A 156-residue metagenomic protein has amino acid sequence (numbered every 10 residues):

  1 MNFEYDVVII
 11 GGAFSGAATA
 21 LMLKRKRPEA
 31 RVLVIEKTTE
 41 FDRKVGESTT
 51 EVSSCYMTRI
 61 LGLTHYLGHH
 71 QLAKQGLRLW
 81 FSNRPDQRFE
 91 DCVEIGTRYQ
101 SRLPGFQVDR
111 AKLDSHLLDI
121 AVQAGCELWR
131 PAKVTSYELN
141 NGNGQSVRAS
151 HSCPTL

Functional and structural regions predicted by a protein language model:
N2-V7: Extreme N-terminal starter segment of soluble prokaryotic enzymes
V8-I10, M22-E47: Glycine-rich FAD pyrophosphate-binding loop
A13: Glycine-rich NAD(P) Rossmann-fold beta1-alpha1 loop
G16: N-terminal Rossmann-fold NAD(P) dinucleotide-binding loop
K26-R27, M57, A124: Conserved dinucleotide-binding and phosphotransfer motif residues
T39-Q87: N-terminal FAD cofactor-binding segment of flavoenzymes
R84-L156: Conserved N-terminal helical subregion
